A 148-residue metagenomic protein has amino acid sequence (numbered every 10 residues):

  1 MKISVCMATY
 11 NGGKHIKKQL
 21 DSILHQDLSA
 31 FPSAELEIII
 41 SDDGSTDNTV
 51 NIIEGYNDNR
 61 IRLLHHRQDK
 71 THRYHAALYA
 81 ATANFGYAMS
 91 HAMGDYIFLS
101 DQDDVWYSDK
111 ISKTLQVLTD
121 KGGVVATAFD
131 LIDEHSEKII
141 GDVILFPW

Functional and structural regions predicted by a protein language model:
M1-W148: Nucleotide-sugar donor-binding/catalytic module of glycosyltransferases that assemble extracellular/cell-envelope
